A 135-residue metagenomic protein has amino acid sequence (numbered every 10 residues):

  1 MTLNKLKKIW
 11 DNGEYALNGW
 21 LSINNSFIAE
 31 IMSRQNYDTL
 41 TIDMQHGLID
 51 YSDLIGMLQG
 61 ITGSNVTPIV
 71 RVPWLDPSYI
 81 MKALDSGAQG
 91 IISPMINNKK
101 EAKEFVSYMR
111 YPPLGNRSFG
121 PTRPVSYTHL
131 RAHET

Functional and structural regions predicted by a protein language model:
M1-N18, R131: N-terminal amphipathic alpha-helix/helix-capping segment at the start of soluble metabolic enzymes
L17-G19, L40-I42, P68-V70, I91-S93: Hydrophobic faces of well-ordered beta-strands that scaffold small-molecule active sites in alpha/beta enzyme cores
L21-N24, R71-P77, M95-N97: Glycine-rich beta-to-alpha transition loops that act as phosphate-gripper elements at the mouths of alpha/beta enzyme
N24-T39, K82, N97-S107, Y111: Alpha/beta enzyme core
I28, T39-D53: Glycine-rich, proline-tolerant flexible connector loops at the mouths of alpha/beta enzymes
G47-G60, D76-S78, N97-R110: Active-site-adjacent beta->alpha loops and helix N-cap segments on the catalytic face of soluble alpha/beta enzymes
S78-Q89, E101: Catalytic cores of alpha/beta
T128-T135: Conserved small/polar residues in nucleotide/adenosyl-binding loops
